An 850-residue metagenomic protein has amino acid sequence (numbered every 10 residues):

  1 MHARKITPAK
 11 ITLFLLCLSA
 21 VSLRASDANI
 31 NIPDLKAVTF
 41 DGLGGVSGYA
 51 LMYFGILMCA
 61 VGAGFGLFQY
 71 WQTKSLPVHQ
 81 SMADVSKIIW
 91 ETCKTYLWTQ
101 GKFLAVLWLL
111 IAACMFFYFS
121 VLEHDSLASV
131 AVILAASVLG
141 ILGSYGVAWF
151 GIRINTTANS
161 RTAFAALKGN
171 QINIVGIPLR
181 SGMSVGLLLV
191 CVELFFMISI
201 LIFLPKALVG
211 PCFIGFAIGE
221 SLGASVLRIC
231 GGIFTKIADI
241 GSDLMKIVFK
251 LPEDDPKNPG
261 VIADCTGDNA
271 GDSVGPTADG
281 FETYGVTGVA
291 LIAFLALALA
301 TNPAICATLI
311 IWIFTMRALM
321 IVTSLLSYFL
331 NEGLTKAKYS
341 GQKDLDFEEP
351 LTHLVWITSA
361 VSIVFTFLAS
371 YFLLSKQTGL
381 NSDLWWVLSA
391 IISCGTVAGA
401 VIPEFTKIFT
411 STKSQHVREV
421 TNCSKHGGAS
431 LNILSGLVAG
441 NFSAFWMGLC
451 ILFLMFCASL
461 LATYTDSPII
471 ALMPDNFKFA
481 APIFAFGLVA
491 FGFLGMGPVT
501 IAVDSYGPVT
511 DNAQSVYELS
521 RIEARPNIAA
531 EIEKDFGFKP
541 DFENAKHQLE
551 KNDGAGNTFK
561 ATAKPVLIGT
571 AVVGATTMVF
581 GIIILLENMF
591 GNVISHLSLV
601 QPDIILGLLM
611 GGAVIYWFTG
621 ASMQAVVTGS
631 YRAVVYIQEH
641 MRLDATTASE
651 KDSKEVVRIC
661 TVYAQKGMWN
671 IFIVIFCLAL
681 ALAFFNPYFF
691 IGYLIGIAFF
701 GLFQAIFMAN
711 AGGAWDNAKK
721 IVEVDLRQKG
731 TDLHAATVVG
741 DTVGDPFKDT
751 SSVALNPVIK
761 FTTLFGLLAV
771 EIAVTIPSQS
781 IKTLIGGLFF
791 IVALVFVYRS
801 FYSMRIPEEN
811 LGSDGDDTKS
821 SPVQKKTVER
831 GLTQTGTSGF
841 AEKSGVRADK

Functional and structural regions predicted by a protein language model:
M1-R4: N-terminal hydrophobic targeting signals that begin at the initiator methionine
I6-F14, L23-T833, F840, S844-K850: Hydrophobic packing and interface segments
